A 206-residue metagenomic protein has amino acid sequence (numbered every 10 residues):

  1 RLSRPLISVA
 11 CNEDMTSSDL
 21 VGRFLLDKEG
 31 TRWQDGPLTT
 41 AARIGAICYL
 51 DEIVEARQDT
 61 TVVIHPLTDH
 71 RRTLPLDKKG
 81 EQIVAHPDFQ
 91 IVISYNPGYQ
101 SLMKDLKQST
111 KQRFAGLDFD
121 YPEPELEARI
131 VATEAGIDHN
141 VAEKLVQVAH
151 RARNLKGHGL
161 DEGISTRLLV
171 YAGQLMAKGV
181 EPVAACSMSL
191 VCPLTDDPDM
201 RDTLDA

Functional and structural regions predicted by a protein language model:
R1-E143, Q147: AAA+ P-loop NTPase catalytic core and its hallmark functional loops
Q90, E123-P124, A128-R129, T133-A206: Alpha-helical lid/collar subdomain of P-loop NTPases
